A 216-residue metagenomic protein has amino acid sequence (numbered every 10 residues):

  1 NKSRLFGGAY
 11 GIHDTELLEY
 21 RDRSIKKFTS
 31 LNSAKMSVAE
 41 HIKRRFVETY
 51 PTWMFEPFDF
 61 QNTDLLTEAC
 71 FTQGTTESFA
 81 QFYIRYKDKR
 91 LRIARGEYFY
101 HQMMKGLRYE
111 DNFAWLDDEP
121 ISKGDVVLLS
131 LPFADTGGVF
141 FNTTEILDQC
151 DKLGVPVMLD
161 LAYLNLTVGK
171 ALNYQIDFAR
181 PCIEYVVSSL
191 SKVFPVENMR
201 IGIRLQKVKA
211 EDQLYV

Functional and structural regions predicted by a protein language model:
K2-E77: Conserved N-terminal alpha-helix of the aminotransferase class I/II PLP-enzyme fold
A9, Q175-L214: Active-site PLP attachment segment
L17-K27, R200-I203, Q213-V216: Structural motif of enzymes handling amino- and sulfur-group chemistry
N32-W53, V139-Q149, V168-A179: Well-ordered, non-membrane alpha-helical segments in soluble/globular domains
T67-E68, Y83-H101: Conserved PLP-anchoring active-site segment centered on the Schiff-base-forming lysine
Q73-E77, K105-D125: A short, well-structured beta->alpha microelement
Y98-M103, L166-A171, E211: Short, charged/polar "capping" segments at the starts of alpha-helices and the immediately preceding loops
A114-L166: Active-site phosphate-binding strand-loop segment of PLP-dependent enzymes
